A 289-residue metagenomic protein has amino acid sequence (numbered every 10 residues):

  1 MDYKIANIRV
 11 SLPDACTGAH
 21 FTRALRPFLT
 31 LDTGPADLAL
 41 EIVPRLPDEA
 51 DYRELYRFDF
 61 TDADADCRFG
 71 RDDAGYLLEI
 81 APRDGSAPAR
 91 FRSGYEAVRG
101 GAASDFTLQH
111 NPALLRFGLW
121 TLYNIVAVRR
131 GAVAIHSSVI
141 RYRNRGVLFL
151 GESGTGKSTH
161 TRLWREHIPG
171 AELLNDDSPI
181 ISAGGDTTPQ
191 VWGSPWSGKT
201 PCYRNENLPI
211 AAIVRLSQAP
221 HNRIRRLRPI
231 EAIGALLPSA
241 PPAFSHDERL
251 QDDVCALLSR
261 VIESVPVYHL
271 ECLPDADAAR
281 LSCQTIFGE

Functional and structural regions predicted by a protein language model:
M1-L148, E152-S153, L163-E172, P179-E289: A noncatalytic interaction/capping subdomain that flanks phosphate/NTP-handling catalytic cores
K157: Conserved lysine of the Walker
H160: Hydrophobic positions on the alpha1 helix immediately C-terminal to the Walker A/P-loop
